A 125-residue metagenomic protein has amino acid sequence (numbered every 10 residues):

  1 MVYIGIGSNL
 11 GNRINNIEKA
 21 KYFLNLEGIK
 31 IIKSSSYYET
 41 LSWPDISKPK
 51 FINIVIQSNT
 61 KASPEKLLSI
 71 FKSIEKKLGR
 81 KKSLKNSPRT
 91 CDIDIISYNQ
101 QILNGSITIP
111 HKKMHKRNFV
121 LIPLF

Functional and structural regions predicted by a protein language model:
M1-I29, S35-L41: N-terminal beta1-alpha1 ligand-phosphate binding loop
G7, N59-K61: Solvent-exposed residues in well-ordered beta-strands and their adjoining turns, especially edge/terminal strands
K33, S42-F51, A62-S69, S73-F125: Flexible, gly/pro- and Lys/Arg-enriched active-site loops
